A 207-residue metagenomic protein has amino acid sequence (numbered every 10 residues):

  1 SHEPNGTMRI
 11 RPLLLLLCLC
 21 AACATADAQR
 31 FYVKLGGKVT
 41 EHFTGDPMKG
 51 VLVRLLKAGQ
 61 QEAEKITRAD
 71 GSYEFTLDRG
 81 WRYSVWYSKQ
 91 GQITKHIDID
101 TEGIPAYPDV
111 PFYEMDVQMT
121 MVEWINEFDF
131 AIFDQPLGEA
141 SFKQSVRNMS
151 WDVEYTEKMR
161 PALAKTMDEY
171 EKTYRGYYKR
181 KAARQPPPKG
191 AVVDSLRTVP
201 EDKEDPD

Functional and structural regions predicted by a protein language model:
L14-A22: Bacterial N-terminal signal peptides
A24-A28: Sec/Tat signal peptide C-region and signal peptidase I cleavage site
R30-K49: Structural motif
V51-L55: Hydrophobic beta-strand segments
Q60-S72: Short, acidic Ser/Thr/Gly-rich low-complexity loop/linker segments typical of extracellular and cell-surface proteins
E74-Y83, Q90: Short Pro-Gly-centered beta-turn/loop motif in secreted/extracellular proteins
W86-G103: A short, solvent-exposed loop/turn motif at the edges and junctions of modular extracellular/periplasmic domains
I104-D207: Surface-exposed, low-complexity/disordered segments and acidic/polar micro-motifs at processing/linker regions
